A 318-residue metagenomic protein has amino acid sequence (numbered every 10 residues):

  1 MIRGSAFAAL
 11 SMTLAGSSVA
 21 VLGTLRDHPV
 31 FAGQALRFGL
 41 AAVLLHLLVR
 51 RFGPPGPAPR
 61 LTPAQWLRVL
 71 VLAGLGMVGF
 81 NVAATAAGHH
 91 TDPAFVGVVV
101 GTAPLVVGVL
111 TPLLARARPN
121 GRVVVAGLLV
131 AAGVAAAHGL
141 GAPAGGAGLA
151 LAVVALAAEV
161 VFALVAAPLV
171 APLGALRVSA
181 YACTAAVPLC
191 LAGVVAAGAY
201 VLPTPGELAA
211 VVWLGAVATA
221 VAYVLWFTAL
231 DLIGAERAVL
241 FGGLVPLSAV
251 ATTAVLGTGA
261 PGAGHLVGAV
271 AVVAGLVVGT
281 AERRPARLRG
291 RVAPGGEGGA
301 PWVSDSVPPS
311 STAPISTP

Functional and structural regions predicted by a protein language model:
M1-A41, L48, V82, A86 (+5 more regions): Glycine-/small-residue-enriched transmembrane alpha-helix faces in small-molecule transporters and effluxers
A8, M12, L36, F95-A103 (+2 more regions): Helix-helix packing/entry segments at the starts of transmembrane helices
T13, L45, T102, P119-G139 (+5 more regions): Hydrophobic transmembrane alpha-helices of multi-pass small-molecule transport proteins
T13-G16, H46, A73-V78, V82 (+8 more regions): Hydrophobic/small/kink-forming positions within alpha-helical transmembrane segments of polytopic membrane proteins
L14-V19, H46-V100, A136, G215-I233: Specific transmembrane alpha-helical segments of multi-pass solute transporters/efflux pumps, especially DMT/EamA
A20-H28, G56-A58, A86-H89, A135-A147 (+3 more regions): Membrane-interface helix termini and inter-helical loops of multi-pass transporters
L25, G33, R37, A87 (+7 more regions): Hydrophobic/aromatic residues within transmembrane alpha-helices of multi-pass small-molecule transporters
A32-V43, L75-M77, N81-R118, A152-A155 (+1 more regions): Specific alpha-helical transmembrane segments that line the substrate/conduction pathway and gating interfaces
